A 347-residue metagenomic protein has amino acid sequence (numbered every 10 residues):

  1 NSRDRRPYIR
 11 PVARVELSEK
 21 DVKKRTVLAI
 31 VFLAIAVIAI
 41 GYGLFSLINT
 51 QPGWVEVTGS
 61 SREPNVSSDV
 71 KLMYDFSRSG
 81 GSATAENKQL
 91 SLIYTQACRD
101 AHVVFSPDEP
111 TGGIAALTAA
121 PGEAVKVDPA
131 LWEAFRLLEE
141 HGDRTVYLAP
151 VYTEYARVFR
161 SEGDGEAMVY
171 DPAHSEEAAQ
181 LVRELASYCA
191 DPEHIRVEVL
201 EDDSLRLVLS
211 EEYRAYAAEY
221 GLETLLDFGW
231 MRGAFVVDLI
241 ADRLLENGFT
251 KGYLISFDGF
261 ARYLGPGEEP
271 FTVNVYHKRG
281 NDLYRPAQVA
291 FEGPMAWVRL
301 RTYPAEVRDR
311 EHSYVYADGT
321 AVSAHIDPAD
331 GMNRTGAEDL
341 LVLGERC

Functional and structural regions predicted by a protein language model:
N1-C347: Mature catalytic core of soluble alpha/beta enzymes
